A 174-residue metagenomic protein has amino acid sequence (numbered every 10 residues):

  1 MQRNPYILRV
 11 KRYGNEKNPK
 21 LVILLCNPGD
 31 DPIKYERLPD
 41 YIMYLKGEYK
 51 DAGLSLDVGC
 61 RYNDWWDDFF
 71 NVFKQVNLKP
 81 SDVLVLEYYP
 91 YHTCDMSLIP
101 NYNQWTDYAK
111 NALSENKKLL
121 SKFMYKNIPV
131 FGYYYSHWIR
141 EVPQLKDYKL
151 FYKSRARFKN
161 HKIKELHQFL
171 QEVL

Functional and structural regions predicted by a protein language model:
M1-V58, E115-F123, P143-K149, Q168-L174: Active-site and ligand/interface coordination hotspots across diverse enzymes and nucleic-acid-associated assemblies
K20-I23, K79-E87, P129-Y134: A structural signal for short, well-ordered beta-strand segments and their strand-loop junctions that often border
L24-L25, R61-F70, N77, H137-K146: Bulky hydrophobic/aromatic packing residues
N27-D31, Y89-T93, Y135-R140, R155-F158: Short, solvent-exposed loop/turn segments at secondary-structure junctions
M43, D67, N71-Q75, S81 (+3 more regions): Polar/charged alpha-helical tracts
V58-F73, K126-F131, L170-L174: Noncatalytic linker/hinge segments flanking ATPase motor cores
N63-M124: Internal catalytic-core helix/loop-beta-alpha segment that presents or stabilizes conserved functional determinants
Y102-K117, S136-L174: C-terminal capping/extension of enzyme domains
